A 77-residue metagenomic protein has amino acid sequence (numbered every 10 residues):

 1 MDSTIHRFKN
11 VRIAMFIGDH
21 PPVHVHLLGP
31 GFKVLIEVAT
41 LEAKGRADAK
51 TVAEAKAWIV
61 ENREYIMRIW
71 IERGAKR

Functional and structural regions predicted by a protein language model:
M1-T4, A75-R77: Intrinsically disordered, low-complexity and often Lys/Arg-enriched segments
D2, N10-A14: Charge-dense, helix-prone N-terminal extensions
T4-R7, L35: Residue-level preference for alpha-helix termini and adjacent loops
K9-V11, A55-K56: Short, charged low-complexity linear motifs
I13-D48: A short, structured beta-strand/loop element
D48-R77: C-terminal structural segments of small proteins and small subunits
